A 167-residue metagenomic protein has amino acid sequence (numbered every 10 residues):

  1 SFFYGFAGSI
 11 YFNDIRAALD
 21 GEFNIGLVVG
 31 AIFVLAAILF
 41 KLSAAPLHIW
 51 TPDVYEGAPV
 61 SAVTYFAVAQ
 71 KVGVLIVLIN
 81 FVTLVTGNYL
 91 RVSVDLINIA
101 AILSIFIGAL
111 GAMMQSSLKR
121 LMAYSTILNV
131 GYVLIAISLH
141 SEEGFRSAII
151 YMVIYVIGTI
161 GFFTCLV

Functional and structural regions predicted by a protein language model:
S1-V167: Alpha-helical transmembrane segments of multi-pass membrane proteins predominantly involved in bioenergetics
